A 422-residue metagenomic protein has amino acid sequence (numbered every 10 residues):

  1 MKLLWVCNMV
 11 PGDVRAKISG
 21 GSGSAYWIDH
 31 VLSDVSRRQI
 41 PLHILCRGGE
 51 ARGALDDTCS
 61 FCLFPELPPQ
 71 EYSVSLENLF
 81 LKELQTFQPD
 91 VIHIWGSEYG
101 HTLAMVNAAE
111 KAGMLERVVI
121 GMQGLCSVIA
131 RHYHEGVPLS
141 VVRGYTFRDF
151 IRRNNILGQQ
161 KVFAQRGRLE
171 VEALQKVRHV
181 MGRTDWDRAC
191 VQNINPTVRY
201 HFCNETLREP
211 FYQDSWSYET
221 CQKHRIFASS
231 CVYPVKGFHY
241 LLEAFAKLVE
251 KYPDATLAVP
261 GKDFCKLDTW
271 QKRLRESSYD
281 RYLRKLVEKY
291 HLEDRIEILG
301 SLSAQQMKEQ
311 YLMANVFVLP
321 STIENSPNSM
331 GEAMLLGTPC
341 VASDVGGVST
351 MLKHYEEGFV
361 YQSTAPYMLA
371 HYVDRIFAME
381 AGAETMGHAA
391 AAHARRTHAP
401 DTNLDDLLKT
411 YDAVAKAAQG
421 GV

Functional and structural regions predicted by a protein language model:
M1-A51, D56-C62, G113-M114, D412 (+1 more regions): N-terminal subdomain of nucleotide-sugar transferases
L4, S217-K236, L242-K247, L257-P260: Conserved donor-binding/catalytic core segment of Leloir-type glycosyltransferases
H30, C126, V142-H179, N193: Membrane-proximal helix-turn-helix segments that form the acceptor-binding/catalytic region of lipid-linked
L84, S301, E309-A314: Short alpha-helical donor nucleotide-sugar binding micro-motif in glycosyltransferases
Q271-S301: Nucleotide-activated donor-binding/catalytic signature segment of Leloir-type glycosyltransferases, i.e., the conserved
T322: Aromatic "clamp/platform" in nucleotide-sugar-dependent glycosyltransferases that forms part of the donor/acceptor
P339-A342: Short hydrophobic beta-strand element within catalytic cores of glycosyltransferases and related nucleotide-activated
H354-Y355, F359-P366, R375-E380: Conserved acidic donor-binding segment of nucleotide-sugar-dependent glycosyltransferases
